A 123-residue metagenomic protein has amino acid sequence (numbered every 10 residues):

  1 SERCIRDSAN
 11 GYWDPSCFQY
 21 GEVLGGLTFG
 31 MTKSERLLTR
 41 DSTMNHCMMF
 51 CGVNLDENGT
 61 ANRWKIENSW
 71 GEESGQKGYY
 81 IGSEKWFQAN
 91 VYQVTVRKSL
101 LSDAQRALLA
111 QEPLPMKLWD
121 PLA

Functional and structural regions predicted by a protein language model:
R3-I5: Short, small-residue-biased leader/transition segments that mark boundaries at the very start of proteins
A9-N10: Charge-dense, extended regions
D14-S69, E73, S83: Extended, compositionally biased non-globular segments
D56-A123: Conserved catalytic-core surface of thiol
